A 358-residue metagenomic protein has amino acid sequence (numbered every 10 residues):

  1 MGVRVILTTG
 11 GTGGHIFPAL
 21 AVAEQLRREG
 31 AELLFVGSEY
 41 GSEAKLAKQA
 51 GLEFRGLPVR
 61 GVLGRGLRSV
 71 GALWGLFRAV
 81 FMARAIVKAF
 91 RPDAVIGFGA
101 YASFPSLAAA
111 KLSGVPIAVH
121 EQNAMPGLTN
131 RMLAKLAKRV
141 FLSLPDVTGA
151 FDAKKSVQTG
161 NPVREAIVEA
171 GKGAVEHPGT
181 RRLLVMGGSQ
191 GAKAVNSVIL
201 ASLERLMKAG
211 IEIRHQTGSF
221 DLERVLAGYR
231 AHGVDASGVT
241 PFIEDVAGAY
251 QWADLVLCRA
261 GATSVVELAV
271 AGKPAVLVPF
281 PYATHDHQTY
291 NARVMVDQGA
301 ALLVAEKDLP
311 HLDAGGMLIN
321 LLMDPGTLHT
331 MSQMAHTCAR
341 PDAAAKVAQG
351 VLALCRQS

Functional and structural regions predicted by a protein language model:
V3-G10, R27-G75, S219-D221, K307: Conserved nucleotide-sugar phosphate-binding/catalytic loop shared by glycosyltransferases and other
E32, S42, E53, K111-K172: Active-site-proximal region of nucleotide-activated glycan assembly enzymes, centered on histidine/acidic-rich loops
G41, L46, A50, K172-V256 (+3 more regions): Donor-nucleotide binding loops and adjacent catalytic segments primarily of GT-B fold Leloir glycosyltransferases
V62-A94: An amphipathic, basic-hydrophobic alpha-helix
M82-I96, S103-A118, R131-L136: Glycosyltransferases and closely related glycan-assembly transferases that use nucleotide-activated donors
P92-A94, Q251-V266, K273-P274: Acidic donor-binding loop of glycosyltransferase active sites
N320, R340-S358: C-terminal alpha-helical cap of glycosyltransferases
T327-P341: A short, well-ordered alpha-helix in the C-terminal region of glycosyltransferases
